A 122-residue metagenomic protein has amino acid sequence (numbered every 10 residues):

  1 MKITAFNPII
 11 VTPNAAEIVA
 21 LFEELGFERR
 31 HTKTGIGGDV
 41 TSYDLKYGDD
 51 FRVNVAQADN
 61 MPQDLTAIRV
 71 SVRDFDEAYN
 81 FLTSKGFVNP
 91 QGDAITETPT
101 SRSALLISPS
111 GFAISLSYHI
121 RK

Functional and structural regions predicted by a protein language model:
K2, I9-D50: Core segments of cupin and vicinal oxygen chelate
T4-N14, Y43, N60-K85, R102-I107: Vicinal oxygen chelate
F6, V53-V55: Extended, well-structured beta-strand/loop surface patches that form recognition or cofactor-anchoring regions within
A20-E24, F81, S110: Structural preference for long, well-ordered alpha-helical segments within the folded cores of structured domains
T32, T83-K122: Vicinal oxygen chelate
G35-G37, D59-P62, T96-P99: A short beta-turn/loop motif at secondary-structure boundaries
D49-V53, G111-I114: Short, charged/polar, Gly/Pro-enriched secondary-structure boundary elements
Q57-P62, I120-K122: A short, sequence-level motif marking secondary-structure junctions
